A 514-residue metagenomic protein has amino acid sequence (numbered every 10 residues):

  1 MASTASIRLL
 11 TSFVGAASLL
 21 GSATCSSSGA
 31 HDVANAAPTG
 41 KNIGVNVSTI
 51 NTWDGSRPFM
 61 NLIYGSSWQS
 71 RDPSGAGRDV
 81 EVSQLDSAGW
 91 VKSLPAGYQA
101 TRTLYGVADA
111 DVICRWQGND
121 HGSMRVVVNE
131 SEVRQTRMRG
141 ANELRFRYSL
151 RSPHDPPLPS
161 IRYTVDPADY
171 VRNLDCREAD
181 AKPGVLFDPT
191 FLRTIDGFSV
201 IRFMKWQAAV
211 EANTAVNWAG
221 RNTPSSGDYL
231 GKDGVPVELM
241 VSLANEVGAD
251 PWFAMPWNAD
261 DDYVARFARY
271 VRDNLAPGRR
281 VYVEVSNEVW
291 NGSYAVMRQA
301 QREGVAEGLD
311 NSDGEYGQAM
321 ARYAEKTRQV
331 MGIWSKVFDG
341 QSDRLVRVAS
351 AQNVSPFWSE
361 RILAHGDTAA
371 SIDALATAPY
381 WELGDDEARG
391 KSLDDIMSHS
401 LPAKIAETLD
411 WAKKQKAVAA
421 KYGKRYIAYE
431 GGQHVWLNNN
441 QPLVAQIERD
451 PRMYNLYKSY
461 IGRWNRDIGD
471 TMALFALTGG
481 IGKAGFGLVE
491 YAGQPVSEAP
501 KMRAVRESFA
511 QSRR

Functional and structural regions predicted by a protein language model:
M1-F13: Bacterial N-terminal signal peptides that target proteins for export
T11-S22: Bacterial N-terminal signal peptides
C25-V285, W290-H399, I405, L409-V435 (+3 more regions): Non-catalytic accessory regions flanking glycosidase/transglycosidase catalytic cores in CAZymes
